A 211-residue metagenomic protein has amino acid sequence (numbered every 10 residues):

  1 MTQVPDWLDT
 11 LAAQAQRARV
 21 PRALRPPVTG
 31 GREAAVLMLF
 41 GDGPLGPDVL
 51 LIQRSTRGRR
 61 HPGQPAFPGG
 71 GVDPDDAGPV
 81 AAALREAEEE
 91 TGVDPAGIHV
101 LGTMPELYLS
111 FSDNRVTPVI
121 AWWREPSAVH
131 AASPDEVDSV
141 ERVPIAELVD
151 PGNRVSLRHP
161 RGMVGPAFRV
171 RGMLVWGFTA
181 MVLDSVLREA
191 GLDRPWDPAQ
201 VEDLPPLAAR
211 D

Functional and structural regions predicted by a protein language model:
M1-F67, G71-E89, V93-S127, A146 (+2 more regions): N-terminal leader/linker segments that precede catalytic domains of diphosphate-processing enzymes
A132-R169: NUDIX/MutT-family hydrolases
